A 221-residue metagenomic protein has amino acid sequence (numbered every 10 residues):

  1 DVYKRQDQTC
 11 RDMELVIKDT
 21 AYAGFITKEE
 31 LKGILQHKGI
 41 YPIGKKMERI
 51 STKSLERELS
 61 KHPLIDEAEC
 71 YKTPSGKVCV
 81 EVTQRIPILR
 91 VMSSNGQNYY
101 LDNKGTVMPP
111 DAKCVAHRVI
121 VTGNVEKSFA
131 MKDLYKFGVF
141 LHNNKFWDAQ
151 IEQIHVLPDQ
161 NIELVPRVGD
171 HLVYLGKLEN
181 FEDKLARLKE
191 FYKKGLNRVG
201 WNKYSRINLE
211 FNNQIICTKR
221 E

Functional and structural regions predicted by a protein language model:
V2-Y3: Short, small-residue-biased leader/transition segments that mark boundaries at the very start of proteins
C10-D12, I50, P63, T73-K77 (+8 more regions): Extracytoplasmic
L15-D19, V82-I86, A112, G123 (+4 more regions): Flexible glycine-/small-residue-rich
D19-K61, A112-G138, G176, A186 (+1 more regions): Periplasmic/extracytosolic POTRA-like scaffold domains at the N-termini of outer-membrane and outer-envelope
K53-I88, N103-T106: Membrane-embedded segments
D66-E67, K77, I86-R90, M108-P109 (+5 more regions): Short beta-strands and strand-coil junctions in structured, solvent-facing domains, enriched
E81-P158: Extracytoplasmic segments of membrane-associated envelope/inner-membrane machinery
L175-E221: Extracytoplasmic/luminal low-complexity segments enriched in Pro/Gly and acidic/polar residues that act as flexible
